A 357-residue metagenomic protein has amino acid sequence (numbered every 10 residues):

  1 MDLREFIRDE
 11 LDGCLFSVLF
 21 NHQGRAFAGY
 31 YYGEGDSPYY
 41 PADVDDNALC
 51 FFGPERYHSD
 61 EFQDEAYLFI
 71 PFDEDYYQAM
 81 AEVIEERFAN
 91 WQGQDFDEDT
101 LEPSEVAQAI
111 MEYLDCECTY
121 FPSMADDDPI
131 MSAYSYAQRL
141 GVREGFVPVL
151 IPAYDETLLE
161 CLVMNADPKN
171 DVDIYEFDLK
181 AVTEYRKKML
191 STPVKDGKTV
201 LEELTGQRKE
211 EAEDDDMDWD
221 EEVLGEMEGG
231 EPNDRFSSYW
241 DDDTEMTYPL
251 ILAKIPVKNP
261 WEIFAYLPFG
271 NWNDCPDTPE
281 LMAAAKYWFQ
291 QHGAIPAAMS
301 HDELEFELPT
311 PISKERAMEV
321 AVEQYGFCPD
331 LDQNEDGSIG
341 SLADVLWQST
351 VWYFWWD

Functional and structural regions predicted by a protein language model:
L3-R8: Negatively charged, low-complexity tracts enriched in Asp/Glu with abundant Ser/Thr
F27-L68, F72: Acidic, low-complexity, intrinsically disordered interaction modules
F88-P260: Extended, low-hydrophobicity segments enriched in charged/polar residues
D127-Y134, C275-K286, M318-E323: Well-ordered, non-membrane alpha-helical segments in soluble/globular domains
Y239-Y287: Surface-exposed, low-hydrophobicity interaction/linker segments
Y287-A294: Short amphipathic beta-strand starts and helix->beta connectors
I295-S300: Short beta-strand
D302, E307-D357: Alpha-helical oligomerization segments
